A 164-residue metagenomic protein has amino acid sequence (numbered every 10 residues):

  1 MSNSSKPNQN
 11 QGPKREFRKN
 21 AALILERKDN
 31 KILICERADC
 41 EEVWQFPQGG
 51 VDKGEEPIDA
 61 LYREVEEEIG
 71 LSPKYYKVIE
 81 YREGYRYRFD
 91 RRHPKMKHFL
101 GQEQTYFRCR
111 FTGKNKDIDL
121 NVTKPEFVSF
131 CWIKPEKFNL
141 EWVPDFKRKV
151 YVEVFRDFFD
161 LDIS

Functional and structural regions predicted by a protein language model:
M1-K28, M96-K97: Acidic, metal-coordinating catalytic segment for phosphate/diphosphate chemistry, firing primarily on the Nudix
L25-K28, R37, C109-F111: Active-site beta-strand termini and strand-to-loop segments that position acidic
K31-I32: Entry beta-strands of beta-propeller and related beta-repeat scaffolds
D39-E42, G101: A conserved beta-turn-beta hairpin within the catalytic core of GNAT-like acetyltransferases that forms part
Q45-Q48: A short gly/proline-enriched turn/hairpin at secondary-structure junctions
V51-K77, R82-P144: Unchanged
L140-S164: Charged phosphate-binding loop/patch that engages nucleotide di/tri-phosphates or the phosphate backbone of nucleic
